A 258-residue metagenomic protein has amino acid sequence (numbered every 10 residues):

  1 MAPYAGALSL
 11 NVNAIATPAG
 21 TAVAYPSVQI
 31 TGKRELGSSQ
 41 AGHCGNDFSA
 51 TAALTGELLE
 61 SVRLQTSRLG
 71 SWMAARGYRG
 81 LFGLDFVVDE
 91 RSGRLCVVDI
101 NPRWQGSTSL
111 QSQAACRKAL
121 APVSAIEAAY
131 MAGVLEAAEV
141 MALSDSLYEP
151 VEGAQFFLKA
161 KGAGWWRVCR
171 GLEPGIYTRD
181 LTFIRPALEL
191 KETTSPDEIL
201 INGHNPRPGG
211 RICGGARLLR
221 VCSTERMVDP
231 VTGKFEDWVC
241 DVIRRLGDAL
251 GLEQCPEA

Functional and structural regions predicted by a protein language model:
M1-P3, C44-E90, V134-E152, F157 (+1 more regions): A long amphipathic alpha-helix within ATP-dependent nucleotide-binding catalytic cores
M1-S38, V88-C96, E149-G153, F157 (+2 more regions): Phosphate-binding site of ATP-dependent enzymes
P3, A24, N46-T51, R217-E225: Short, well-ordered beta-strand elements within core beta-sheets of diverse protein domains
G6, G80, A121-P122, P150 (+1 more regions): A short, structural micro-pattern
A14-R68, N101-A125: ATP-dependent carboxylate/phosphate-activation module, predominantly the ATP-grasp catalytic core and closely related
A24-Q29, R79-L81, F86-V87, I199-N205: Conserved alpha/beta core surface patches that mediate binding of polyanionic ligands
R68-A138: Long, well-ordered mid-to-C-terminal structural blocks that present hydrophobic/aromatic surfaces
A128-A258: Peripheral (often C-terminal) accessory segments that flank ATP-dependent C-N-forming ligase machineries
